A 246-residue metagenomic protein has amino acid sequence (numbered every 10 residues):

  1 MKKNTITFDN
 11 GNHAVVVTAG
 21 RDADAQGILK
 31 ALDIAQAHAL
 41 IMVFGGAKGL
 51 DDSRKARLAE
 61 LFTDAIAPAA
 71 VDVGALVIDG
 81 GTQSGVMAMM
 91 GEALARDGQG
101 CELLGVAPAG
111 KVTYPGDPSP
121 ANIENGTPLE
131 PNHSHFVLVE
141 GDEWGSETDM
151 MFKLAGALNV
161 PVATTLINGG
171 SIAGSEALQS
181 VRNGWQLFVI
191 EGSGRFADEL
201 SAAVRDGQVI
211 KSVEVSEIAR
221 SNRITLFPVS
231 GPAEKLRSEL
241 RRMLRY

Functional and structural regions predicted by a protein language model:
M1-L236: Acidic/glycine-enriched connector segments
S238-L244: C-terminal helical/tail subdomains of lipid-metabolizing enzymes
